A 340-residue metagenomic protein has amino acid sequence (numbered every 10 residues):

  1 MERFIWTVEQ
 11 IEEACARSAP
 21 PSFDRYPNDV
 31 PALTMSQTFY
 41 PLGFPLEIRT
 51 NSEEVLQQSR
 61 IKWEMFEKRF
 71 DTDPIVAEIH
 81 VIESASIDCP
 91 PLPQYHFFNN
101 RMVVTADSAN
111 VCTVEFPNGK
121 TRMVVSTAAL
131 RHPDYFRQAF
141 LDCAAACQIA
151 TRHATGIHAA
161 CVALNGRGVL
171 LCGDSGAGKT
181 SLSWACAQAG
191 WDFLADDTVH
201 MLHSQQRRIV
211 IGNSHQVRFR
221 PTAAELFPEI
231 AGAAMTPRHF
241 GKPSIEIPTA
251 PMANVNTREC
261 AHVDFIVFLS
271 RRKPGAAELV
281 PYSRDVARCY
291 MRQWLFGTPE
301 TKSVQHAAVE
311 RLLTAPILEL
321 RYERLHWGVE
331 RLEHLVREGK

Functional and structural regions predicted by a protein language model:
E2-S175, Q188-L194, V199-K340: A noncatalytic interaction/capping subdomain that flanks phosphate/NTP-handling catalytic cores
K179: Conserved lysine of the Walker
L182-S183: Post-Walker A alpha-helix
